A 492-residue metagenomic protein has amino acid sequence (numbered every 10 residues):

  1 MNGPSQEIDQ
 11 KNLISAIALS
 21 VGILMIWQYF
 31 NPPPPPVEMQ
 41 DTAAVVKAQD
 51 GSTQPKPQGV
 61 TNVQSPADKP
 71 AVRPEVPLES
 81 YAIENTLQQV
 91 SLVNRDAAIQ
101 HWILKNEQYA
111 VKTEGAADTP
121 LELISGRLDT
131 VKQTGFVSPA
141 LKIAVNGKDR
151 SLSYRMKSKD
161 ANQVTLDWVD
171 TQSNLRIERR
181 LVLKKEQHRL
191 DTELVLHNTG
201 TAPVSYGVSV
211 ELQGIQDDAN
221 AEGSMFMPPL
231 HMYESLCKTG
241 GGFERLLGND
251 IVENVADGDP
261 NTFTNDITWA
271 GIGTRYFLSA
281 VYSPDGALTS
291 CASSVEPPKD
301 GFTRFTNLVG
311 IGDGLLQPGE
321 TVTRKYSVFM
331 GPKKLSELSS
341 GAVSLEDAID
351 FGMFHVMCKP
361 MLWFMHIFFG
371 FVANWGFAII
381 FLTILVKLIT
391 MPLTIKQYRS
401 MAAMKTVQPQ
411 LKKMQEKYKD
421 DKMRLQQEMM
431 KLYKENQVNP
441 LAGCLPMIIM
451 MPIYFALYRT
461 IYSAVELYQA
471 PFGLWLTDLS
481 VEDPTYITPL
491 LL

Functional and structural regions predicted by a protein language model:
M1-K47, L92, L194-H197, V208-P229 (+4 more regions): Helix-loop-helix
Q6-K11, R73, R155-K157, D170-Q172: Aromatic/His-enriched, Gly/Pro-containing loop or helix-boundary segments that lie immediately adjacent to catalytic
E7, M39, A48, P66 (+2 more regions): Intrinsically disordered, low-complexity regulatory regions of eukaryotic regulatory proteins
F30, P34, A71-V76, I83 (+2 more regions): Generic low-polarity alpha-helical segments
P34-P66: Juxtamembrane proline-rich low-complexity "stalk" or linker regions positioned immediately after a signal peptide
Q58-V93: Intrinsic low-complexity, intrinsically disordered segments
D68, P74-P77, M156-T165, E482-T485: Generic structural signal for short, solvent-exposed loop/turn connectors between secondary structure elements
S80-D347: Soluble non-transmembrane domains of integral membrane proteins
